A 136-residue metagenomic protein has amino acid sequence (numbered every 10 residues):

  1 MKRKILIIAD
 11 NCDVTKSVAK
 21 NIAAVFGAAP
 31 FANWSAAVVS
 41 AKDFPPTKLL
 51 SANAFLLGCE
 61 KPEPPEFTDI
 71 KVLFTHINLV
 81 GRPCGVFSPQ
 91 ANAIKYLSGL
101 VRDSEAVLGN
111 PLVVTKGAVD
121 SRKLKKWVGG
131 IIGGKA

Functional and structural regions predicted by a protein language model:
K2-I8, N21-A41, P46-A136: FMN-binding flavodoxin-like domain, especially the glycine-rich phosphate-binding loop
V14-V18: Short N-terminal binding/cap micro-motifs at the start of the first secondary-structure element
